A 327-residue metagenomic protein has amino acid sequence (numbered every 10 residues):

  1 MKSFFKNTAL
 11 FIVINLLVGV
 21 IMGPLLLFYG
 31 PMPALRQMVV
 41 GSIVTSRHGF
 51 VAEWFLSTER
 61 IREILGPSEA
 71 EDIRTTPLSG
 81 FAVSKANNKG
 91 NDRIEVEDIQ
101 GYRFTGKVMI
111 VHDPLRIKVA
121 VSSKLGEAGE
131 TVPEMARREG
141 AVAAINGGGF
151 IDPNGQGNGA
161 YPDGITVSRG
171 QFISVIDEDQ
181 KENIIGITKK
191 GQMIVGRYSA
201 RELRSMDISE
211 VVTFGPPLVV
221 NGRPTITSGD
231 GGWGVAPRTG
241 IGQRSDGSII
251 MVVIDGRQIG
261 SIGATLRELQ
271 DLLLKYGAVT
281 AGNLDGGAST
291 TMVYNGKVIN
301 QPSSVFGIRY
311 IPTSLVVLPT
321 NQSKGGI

Functional and structural regions predicted by a protein language model:
K2-I327: Gly/Ser/Thr/Pro-rich low-complexity, intrinsically disordered segments
